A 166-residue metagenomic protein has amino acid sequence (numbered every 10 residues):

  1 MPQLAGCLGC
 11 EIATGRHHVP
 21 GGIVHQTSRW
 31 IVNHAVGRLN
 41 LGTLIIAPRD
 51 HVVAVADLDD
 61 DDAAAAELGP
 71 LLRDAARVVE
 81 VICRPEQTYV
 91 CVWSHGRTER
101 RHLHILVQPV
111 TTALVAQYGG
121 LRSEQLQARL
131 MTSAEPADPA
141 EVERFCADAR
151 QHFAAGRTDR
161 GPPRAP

Functional and structural regions predicted by a protein language model:
M1-P166: HIT superfamily nucleotide-processing domains
